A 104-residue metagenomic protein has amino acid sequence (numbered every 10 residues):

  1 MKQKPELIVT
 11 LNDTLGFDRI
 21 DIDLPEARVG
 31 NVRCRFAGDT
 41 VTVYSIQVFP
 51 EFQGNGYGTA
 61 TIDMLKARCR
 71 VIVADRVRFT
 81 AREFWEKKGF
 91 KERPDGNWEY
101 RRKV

Functional and structural regions predicted by a protein language model:
M1-L11: Conserved N-terminal entry element of GNAT/NAT acetyltransferase domains
D13-G30: Conserved beta-hairpin
T14-G16, A37, R68: Structural motif
D39-P50: Conserved acetyl-CoA binding element of GNAT-fold acetyltransferases
V48, G54-A67: Conserved acetyl-CoA-binding loop-helix of GNAT-fold acetyltransferases
A67-T80: Conserved GNAT acetyl-CoA-binding A-motif
V73-D75, K91-V104: Conserved catalytic-core motifs of GNAT/GCN5-like acyltransferases
W85, F90: Conserved active-site tyrosine of GNAT-family acetyltransferases
